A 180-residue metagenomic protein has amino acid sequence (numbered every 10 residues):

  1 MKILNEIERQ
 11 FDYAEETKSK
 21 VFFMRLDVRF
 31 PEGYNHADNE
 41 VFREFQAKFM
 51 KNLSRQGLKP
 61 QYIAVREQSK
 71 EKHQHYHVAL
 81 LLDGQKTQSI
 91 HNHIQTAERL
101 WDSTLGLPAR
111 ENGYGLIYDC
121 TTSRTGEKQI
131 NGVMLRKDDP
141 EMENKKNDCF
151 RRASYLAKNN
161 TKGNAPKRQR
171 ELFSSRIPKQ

Functional and structural regions predicted by a protein language model:
M1-K18, G84-Q180: Catalytic "initiation/cleavage/transfer" segments centered on a nucleophilic residue and adjacent nucleic-acid-engaging
E8-Q68: Signature for HUH/AEP ssDNA processing cores
M24-V28, Y76-L82, A97: Generic hydrophobic secondary-structure signal
F30-Y34, D83-Q88: A generic structural motif
N35-A37, H73-Y76, K128-I130: Short, solvent-exposed polar/charged micro-motifs at secondary-structure junctions
E40, E44, G57-K59, E71-H77 (+2 more regions): Short, well-structured alpha-helical interface segments that form or flank functional binding sites
I63-Q85: Histidine-centered divalent-metal-coordination microenvironment in nucleic-acid enzymes
